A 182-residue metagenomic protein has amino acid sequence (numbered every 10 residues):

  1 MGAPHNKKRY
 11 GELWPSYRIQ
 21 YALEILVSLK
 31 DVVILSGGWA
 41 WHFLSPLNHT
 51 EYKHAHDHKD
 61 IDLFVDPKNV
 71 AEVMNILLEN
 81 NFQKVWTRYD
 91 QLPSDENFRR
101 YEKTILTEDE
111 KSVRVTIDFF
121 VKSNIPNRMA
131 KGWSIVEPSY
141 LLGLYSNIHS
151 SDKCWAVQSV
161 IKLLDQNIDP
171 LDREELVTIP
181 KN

Functional and structural regions predicted by a protein language model:
M1-F43, Q158, L164-N182: Helical scaffold of the NTase/Pol beta-like nucleotidyltransferase catalytic core
P4-H5, K111-N182: Catalytic cores of NTP-dependent nucleotidyl/adenyl transfer enzymes across multiple folds
E12-S16, L63, P67, N147-C154: Generic detection of long, well-ordered alpha-helical segments
L23, R100-E102, A130: Short, acidic/polar N-cap/turn motifs at the starts of alpha helices
L23-I61, D66-K68, E72-M74: Active-site nucleotide-donor binding segment shared across nucleotidyl transfer reactions
F43-P46, D95-E102, N182: Short, solvent-exposed polar/charged micro-motifs at secondary-structure junctions
V73-N81: Short amphipathic alpha-helices in soluble, non-transmembrane regions that often serve as interface/regulatory elements
N80-I125: Conserved catalytic core of two-metal-ion nucleotidyltransferases
